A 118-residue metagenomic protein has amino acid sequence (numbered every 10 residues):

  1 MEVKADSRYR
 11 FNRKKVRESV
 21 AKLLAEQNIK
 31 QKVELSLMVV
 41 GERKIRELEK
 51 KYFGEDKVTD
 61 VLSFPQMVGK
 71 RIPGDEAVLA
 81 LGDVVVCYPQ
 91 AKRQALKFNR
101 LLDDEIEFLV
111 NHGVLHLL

Functional and structural regions predicted by a protein language model:
M1-E107, L115-L118: An acidic/histidine-cluster motif and surrounding catalytic segment that typifies divalent-metal-assisted enzyme active
